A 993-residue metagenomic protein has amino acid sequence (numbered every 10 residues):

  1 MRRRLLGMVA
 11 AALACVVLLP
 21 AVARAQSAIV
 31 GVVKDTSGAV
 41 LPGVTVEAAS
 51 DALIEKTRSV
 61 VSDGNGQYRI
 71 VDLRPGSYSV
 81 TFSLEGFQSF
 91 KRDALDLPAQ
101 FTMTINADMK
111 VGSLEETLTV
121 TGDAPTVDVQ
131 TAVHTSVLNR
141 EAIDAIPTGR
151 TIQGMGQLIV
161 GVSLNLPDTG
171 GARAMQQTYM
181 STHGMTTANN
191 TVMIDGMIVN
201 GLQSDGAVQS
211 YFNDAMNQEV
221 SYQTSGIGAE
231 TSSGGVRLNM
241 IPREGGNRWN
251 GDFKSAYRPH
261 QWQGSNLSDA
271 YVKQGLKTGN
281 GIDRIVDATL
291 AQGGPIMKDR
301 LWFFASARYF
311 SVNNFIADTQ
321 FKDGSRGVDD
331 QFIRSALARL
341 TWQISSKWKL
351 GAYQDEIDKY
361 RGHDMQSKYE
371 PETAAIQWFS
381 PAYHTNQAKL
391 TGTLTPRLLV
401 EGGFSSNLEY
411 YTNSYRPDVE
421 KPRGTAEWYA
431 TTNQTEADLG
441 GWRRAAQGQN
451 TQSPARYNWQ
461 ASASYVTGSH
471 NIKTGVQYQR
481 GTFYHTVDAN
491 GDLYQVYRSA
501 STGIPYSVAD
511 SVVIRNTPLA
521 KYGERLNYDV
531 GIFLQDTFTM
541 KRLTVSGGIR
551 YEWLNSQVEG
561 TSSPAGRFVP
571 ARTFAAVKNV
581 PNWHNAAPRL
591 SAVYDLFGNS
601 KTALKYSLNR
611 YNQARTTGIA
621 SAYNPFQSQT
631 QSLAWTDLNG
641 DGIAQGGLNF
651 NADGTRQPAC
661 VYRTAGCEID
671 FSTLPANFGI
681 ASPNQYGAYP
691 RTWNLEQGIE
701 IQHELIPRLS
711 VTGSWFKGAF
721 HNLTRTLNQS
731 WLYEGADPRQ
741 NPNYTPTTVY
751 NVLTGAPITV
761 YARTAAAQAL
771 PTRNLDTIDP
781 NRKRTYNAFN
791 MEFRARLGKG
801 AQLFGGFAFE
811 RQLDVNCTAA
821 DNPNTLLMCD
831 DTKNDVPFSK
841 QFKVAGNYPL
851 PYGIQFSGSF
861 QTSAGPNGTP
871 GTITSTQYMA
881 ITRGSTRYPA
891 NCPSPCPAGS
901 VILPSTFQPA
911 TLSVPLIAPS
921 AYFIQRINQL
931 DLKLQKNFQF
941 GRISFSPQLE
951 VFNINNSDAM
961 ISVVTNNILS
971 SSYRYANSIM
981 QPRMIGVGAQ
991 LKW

Functional and structural regions predicted by a protein language model:
R2-L6, A10, C15-N139: Periplasm-facing N-terminal accessory domains of Gram-negative outer-membrane beta-barrel systems
D63, F87-E244, Q263, A270-K277 (+5 more regions): Periplasmic N-terminal accessory/gating domains of Gram-negative outer-membrane beta-barrel systems
N165, E559-A587, S591-T777, A890 (+4 more regions): Solvent-exposed loop/turn elements at secondary-structure boundaries
N250, N280-Y360, W378-S406, P588: Transmembrane beta-barrel wall of Gram-negative outer-membrane proteins
F332, S346-Q535, P570-R572, D737: Replace "related TpsB outer-membrane translocases also match" with "some related outer-membrane beta-barrels such as
L554, E704, R708, T712-P870: Gram-negative outer-membrane beta-barrel transporters
C667-S672, T759, G853-R942, S946 (+1 more regions): Extracytoplasmic gating/loop element in the C-terminal half of outer-membrane beta-barrel translocons and assembly
Y922-I924, A959-W993: C-terminal beta-signal and terminal closure region of outer-membrane beta-barrel proteins
